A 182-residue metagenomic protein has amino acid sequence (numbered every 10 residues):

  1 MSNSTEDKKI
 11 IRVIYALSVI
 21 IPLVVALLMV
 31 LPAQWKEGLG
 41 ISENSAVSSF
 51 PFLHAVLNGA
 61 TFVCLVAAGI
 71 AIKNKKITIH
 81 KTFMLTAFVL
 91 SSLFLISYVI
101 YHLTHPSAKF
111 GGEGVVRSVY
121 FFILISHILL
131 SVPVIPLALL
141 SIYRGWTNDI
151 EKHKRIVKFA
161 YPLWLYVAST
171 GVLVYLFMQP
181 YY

Functional and structural regions predicted by a protein language model:
M1-Y182: Alpha-helical membrane insertion/targeting regions
